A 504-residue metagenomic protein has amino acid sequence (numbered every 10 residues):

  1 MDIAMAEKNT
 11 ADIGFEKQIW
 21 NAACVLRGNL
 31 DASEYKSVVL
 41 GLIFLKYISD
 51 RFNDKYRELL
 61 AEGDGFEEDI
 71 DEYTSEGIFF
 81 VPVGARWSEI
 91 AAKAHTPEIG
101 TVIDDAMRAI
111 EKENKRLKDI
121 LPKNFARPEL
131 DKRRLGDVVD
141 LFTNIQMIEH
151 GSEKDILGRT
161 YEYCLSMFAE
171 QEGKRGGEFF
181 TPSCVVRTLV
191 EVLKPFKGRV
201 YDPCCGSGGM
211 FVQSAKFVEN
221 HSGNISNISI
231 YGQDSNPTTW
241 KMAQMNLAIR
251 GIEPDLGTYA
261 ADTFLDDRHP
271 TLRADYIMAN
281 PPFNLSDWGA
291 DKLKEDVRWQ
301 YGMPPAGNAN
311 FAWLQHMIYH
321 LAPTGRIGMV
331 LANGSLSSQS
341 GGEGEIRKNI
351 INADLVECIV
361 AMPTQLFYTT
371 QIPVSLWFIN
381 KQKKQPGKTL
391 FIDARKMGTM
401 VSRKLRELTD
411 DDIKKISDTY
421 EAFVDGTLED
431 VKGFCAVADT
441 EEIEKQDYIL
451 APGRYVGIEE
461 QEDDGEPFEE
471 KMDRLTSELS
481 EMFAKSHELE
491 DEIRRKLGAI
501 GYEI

Functional and structural regions predicted by a protein language model:
M1-F196, D255-R268, A361-T364, P386-S402 (+1 more regions): Non-catalytic, mostly N-terminal accessory regions of nucleic-acid modification and defense proteins
Q18, V25, E34-Y47, W240 (+1 more regions): Conserved Class I SAM-dependent methyltransferase catalytic core
N29, W288-N308, G334-E343, P363-T369 (+2 more regions): Short, contiguous acidic/charged loop-to-helix segments that flank catalytic cores in large enzymes
P128, H150, C204, G232-N236 (+8 more regions): Hydrophobic alpha-helical scaffolding
R175-A279, N284-W288, L293-Q300, A312 (+3 more regions): Conserved S-adenosyl-L-methionine
E219, A248, I252, P282 (+12 more regions): Hydrophobic alpha-helix feature that most strongly marks membrane-spanning transmembrane helices and their immediate
R273-A274, R298, N308-N310, T324-R326 (+8 more regions): Active-site lining segments that contact anionic ligands and/or coordinate catalytic metals
L355-V356, L366-D418: C-terminal, active-site-flanking charged/polar segments
